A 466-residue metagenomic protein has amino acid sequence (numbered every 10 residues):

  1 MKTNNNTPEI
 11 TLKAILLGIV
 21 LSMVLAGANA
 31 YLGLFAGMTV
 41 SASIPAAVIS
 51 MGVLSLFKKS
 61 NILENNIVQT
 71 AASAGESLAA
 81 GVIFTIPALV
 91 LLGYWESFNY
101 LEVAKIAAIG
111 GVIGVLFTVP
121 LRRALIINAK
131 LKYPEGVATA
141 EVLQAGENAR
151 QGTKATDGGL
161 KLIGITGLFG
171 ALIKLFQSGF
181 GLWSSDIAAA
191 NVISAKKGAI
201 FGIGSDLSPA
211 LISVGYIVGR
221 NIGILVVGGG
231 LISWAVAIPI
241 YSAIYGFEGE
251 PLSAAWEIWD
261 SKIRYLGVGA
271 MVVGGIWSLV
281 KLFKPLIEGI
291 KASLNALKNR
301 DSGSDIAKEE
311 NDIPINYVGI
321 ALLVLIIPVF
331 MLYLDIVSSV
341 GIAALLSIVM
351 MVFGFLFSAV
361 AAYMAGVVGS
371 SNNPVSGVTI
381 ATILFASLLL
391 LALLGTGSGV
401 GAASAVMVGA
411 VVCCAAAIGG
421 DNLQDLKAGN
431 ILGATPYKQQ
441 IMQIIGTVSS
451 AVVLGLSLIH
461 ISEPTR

Functional and structural regions predicted by a protein language model:
M1-S97, L101, A124-A195, L207 (+2 more regions): N-terminal alpha-helical transmembrane segments of multi-pass membrane transport and channel/translocase proteins
G18-N29, G33, S41-A42, A46 (+23 more regions): Alpha-helical transmembrane segments in multi-pass membrane proteins
K58-N128, G215-A243, A255-G274, L391 (+2 more regions): Membrane-interface helix-loop-helix modules in multi-pass membrane proteins
L116-Q144, F180-A188, L211, I232 (+4 more regions): Juxtamembrane interface elements at the cytosolic ends of transmembrane helices in multi-pass membrane proteins
Q151-L162, G303-E309, G433-I445: Membrane-interface alpha-helices at helix entry/exit sites of multi-pass transporters
I173, Q177-S185, E288-G366, N372-N373 (+1 more regions): Accessory "access/gating" subregions that flank catalytic or transport cores
V329-K427, I431: Membrane-embedded translocation segments of transport machinery
S457-T465: Residue-level detector of conserved catalytic or cofactor/ligand-binding positions in enzyme active sites
